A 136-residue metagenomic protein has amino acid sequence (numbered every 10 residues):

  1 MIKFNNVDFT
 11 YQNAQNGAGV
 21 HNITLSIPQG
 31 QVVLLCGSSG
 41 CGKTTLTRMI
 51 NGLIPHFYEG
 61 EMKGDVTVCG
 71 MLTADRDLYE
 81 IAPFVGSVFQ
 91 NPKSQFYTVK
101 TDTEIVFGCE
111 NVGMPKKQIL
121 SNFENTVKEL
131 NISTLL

Functional and structural regions predicted by a protein language model:
F4-T10, N16-V33, G64: Conserved beta-strand
Q12-N13, I54-H56, V106-Q118, E129: ABC-type ATPase nucleotide-binding domains, specifically the catalytic core motifs of the NBD
N13, D65-E80, P115: ABC ATPase NBD Q-loop/coupling interface
V33, T44-F57: Short, conserved post-Walker A segment of ABC-type ATPase nucleotide-binding domains
L34, R48, D65, Y79-F89 (+1 more regions): ABC nucleotide-binding domain signature
C36-S39: The feature captures the beta-strand-to-loop junction immediately N-terminal to the Walker
N51, G86, K93, V99-E110 (+2 more regions): Short helical segment in ABC ATPase nucleotide-binding domains corresponding to the A-loop/adjacent helical element
G70, K117-L136: Conserved ABC ATPase "signature" region
